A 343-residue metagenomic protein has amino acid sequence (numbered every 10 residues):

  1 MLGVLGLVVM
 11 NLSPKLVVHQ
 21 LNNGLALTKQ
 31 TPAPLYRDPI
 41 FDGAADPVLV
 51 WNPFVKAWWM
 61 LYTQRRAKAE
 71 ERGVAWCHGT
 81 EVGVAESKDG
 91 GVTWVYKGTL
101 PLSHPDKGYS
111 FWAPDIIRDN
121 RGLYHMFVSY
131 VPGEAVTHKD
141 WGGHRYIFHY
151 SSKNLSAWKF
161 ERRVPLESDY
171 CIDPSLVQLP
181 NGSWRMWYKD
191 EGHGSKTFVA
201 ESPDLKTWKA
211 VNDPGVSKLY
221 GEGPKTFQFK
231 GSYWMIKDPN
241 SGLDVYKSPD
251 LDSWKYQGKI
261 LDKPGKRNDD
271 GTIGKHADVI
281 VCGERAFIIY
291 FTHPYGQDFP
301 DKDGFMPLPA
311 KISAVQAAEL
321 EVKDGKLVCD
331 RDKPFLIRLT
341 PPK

Functional and structural regions predicted by a protein language model:
M1-L2, R145: Short alpha-helical "patches" and their helix-cap loops
L2-V9: Bacterial N-terminal signal peptides
N11-K343: Carbohydrate-active catalytic/glycan-binding domains of CAZyme proteins, especially the secreted or lumenal ectodomains
